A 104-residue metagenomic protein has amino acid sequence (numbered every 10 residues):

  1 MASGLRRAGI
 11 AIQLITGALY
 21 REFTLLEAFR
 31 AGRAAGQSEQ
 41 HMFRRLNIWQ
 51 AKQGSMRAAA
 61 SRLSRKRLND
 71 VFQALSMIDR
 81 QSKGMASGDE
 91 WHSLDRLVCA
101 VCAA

Functional and structural regions predicted by a protein language model:
M1-R67: Small-residue-rich helix-loop
Q40-A104: Charge-biased C-terminal accessory regions appended to nucleic-acid-, cytoskeletal NTPase
